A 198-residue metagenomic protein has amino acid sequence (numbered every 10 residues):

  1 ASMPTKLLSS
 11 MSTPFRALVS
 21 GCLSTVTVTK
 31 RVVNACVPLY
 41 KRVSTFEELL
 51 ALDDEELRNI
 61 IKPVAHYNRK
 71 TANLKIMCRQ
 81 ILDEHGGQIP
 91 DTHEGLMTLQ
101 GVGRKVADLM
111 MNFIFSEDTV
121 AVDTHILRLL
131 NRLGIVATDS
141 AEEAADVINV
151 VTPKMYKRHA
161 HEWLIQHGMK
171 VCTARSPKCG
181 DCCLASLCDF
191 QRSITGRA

Functional and structural regions predicted by a protein language model:
A1-R197: Catalytic cores of DNA base-excision repair glycosylases
